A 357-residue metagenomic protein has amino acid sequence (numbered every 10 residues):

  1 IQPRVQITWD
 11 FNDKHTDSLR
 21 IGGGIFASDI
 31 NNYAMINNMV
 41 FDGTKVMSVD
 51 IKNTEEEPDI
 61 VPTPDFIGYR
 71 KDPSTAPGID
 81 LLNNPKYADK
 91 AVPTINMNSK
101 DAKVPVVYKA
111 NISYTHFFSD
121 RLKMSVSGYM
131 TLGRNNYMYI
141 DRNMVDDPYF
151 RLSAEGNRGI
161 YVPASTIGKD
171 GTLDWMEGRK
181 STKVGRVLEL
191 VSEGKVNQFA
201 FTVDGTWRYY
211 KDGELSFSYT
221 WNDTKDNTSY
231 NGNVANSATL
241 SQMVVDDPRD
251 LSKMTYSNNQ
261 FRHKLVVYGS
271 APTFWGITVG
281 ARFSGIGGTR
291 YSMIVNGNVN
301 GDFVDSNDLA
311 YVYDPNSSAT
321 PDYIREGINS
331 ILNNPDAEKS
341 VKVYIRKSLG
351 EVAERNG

Functional and structural regions predicted by a protein language model:
Q2, Q6-E189, V245: Solvent-exposed loop/turn elements at secondary-structure boundaries
N38-D42, M144-D147, V234-A238, N298-D302: Short, low-complexity, polar/charged sequence segments that are solvent-exposed and flexible
M47, D72, L82, I160-P163 (+10 more regions): Intrinsically disordered, low-complexity, compositionally biased regions/tails
V61-P77, T172-G178, R262-V266, V312-D314 (+1 more regions): Short secondary-structure transition/capping segments
V92-N98, T182-L190, D246-K253, N307-D308 (+1 more regions): Extracytoplasmic loops and strand-loop junctions of Gram-negative outer membrane beta-barrel proteins
F117, R121, S125-M293: Gram-negative outer-membrane beta-barrel transporters
T278-G357: Extracytoplasmic gating/loop element in the C-terminal half of outer-membrane beta-barrel translocons and assembly
